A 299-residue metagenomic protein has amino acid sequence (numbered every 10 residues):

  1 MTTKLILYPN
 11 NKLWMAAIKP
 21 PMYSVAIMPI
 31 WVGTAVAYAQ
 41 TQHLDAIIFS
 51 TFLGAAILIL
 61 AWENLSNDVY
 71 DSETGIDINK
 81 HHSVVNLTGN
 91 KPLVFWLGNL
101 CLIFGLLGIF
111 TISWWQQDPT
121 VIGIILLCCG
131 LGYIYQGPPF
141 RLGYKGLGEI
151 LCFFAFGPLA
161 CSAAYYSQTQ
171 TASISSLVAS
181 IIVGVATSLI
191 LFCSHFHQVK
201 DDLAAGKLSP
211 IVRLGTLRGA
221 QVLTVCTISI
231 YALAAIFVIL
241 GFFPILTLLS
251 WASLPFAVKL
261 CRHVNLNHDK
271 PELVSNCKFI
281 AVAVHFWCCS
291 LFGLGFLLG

Functional and structural regions predicted by a protein language model:
M1-I47, T51, F140, G148: Topogenic membrane-insertion module of multi-pass membrane proteins
L7, V85-I174: Intramembrane alpha-helical segments
A26-G33, V85-N86, I150-Y165, V212-T216 (+1 more regions): Small-residue-rich segments of transmembrane alpha-helices in multi-pass membrane proteins, especially helix faces
V32, T41-S66, I122-Y133, S173-C193: Membrane-embedded alpha-helical segments that form the functional core of polytopic membrane enzymes, especially those
L58-K80, L189-I211: Acidic (Asp/Glu-rich) catalytic motifs at the cytosolic membrane interface
N79-Q117, P210-F243, F279-C288: Multi-pass membrane catalytic core of lipid/isoprenoid biosynthesis enzymes
C152-V199, L217-A220: Functional transmembrane core segments of multi-pass inner-membrane proteins
I239-G299: Extended hydrophobic alpha-helices typical of membrane-associated regions
